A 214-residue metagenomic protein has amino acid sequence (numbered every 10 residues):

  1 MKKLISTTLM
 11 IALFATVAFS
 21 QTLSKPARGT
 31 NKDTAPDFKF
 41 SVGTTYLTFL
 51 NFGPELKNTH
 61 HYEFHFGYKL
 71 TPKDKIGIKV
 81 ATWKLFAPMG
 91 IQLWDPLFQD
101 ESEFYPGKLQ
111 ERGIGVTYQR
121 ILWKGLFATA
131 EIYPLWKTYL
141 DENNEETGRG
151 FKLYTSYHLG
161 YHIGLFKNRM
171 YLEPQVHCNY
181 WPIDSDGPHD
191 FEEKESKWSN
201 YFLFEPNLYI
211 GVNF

Functional and structural regions predicted by a protein language model:
M1-A27, I210, F214: Bacterial Sec-dependent N-terminal signal peptides
L13, L56-T59, M170: Short glycine/proline-enriched turns and hinge-like loops at secondary-structure junctions
Q21, F191-K194: Solvent-exposed, glycine/polar-rich loop segments of beta-barrel outer-membrane systems
Q21-P96, G211: Short glycine/proline- and aromatic-enriched beta-strand/turn motifs that initiate or cap beta-hairpins
T34, P54-N58, F104-Q110, E145-K152 (+1 more regions): Replace "Gram-negative outer membrane beta-barrel proteins" with "bacterial and organellar outer membrane beta-barrel
H65-E173, C178-Y180: Gram-negative (and chloroplast) outer-membrane scaffold detector with strong preference for beta-barrel transmembrane
D184-D186, F191: Outer-membrane beta-barrel porins/channels
N200-F214: Outer-membrane beta-barrel "beta-signal"
